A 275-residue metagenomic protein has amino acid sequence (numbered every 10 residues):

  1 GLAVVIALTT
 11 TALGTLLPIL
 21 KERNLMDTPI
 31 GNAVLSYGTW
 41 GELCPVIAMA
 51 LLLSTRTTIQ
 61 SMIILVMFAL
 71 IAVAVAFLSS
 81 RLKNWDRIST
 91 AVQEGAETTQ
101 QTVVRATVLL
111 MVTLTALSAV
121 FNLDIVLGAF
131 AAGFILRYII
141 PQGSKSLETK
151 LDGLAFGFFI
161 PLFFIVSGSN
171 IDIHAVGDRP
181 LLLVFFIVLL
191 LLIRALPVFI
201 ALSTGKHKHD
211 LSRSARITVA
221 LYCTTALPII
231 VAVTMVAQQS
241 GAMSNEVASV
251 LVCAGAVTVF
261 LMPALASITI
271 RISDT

Functional and structural regions predicted by a protein language model:
G1, T57-M67, A175-F185: Juxtamembrane helix-entry segments on the extracytoplasmic side of multipass membrane proteins
G1-L25, S167, D178-S273: Transmembrane alpha-helices that form the ion-translocation and gating core of multi-pass ion transport proteins
G1-V5, L16-A48, L52-I63: Membrane-interface helix-loop-helix junctions at boundaries between adjacent transmembrane segments
T10-L17, E42-I47, A69-N84, V112 (+6 more regions): Transmembrane alpha-helical segments of multi-pass membrane transport proteins and ion-pumping complexes
M26-W40, M62-I64, S144-T149, S212-T218 (+1 more regions): Membrane-interface alpha-helices at helix entry/exit sites of multi-pass transporters
V34-G41, Q100-R105, D152-I160, T218-A226: Select subsegments of transmembrane alpha-helices in polytopic membrane proteins, especially boundary-proximal
E42-R56, L109-L123, L162-V176, T225-A242: Hydrophobic alpha-helical transmembrane segments in multi-pass integral membrane proteins
D86-F186: Membrane-interface junctions of multi-pass transporters
